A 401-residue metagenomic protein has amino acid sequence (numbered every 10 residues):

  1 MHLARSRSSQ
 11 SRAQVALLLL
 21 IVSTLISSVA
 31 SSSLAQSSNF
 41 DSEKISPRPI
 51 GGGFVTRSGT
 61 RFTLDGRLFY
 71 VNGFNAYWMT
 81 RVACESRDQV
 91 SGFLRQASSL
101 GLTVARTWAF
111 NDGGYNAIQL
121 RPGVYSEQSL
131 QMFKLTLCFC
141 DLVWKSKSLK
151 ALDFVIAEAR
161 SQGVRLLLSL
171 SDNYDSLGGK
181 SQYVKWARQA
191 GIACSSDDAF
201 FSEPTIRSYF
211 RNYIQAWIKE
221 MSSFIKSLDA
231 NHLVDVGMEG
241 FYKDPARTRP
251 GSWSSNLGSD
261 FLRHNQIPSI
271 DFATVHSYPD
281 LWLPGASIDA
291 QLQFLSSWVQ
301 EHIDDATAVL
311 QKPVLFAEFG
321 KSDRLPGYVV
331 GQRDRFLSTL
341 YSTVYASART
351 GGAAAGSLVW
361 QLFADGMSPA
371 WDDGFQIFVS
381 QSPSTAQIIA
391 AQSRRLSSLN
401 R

Functional and structural regions predicted by a protein language model:
M1-Q10: N-terminal secretory signal peptides that target proteins for export/translocation
L3, D41-P313, F319-V344, A348-L396: Active-site mouth of glycoside hydrolases
Q10-S32: Cleavable N-terminal signal peptides of Sec/SRP-targeted secreted and luminal proteins
S28-K44: Bacterial Sec-dependent signal peptides at the C-terminal "C-region" and cleavage site
S398-R401: Surface beta-strand/loop "capping" patches
